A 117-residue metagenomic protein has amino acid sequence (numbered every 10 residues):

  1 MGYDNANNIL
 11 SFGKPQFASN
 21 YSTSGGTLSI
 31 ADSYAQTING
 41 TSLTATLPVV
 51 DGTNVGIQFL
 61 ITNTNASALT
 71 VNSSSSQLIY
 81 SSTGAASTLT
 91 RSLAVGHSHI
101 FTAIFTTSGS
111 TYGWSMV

Functional and structural regions predicted by a protein language model:
M1-G2, A94-T107: Extracellular disulfide-bonded cysteine-rich modules/repeats
Y3-Y80, T106-V117: Exposed extracellular interaction/assembly regions and N-terminal maturation sites
T41, V55, A85, V95-H97: Residues that act as N-cap/strand-start positions at coil-to-secondary-structure junctions
L43-A45, L89, H99: Short strand-edge motifs at loop-to-beta-strand transitions and within beta-strands of extracellular beta-rich domains
S75-L93: Terminal beta-strand-rich extracellular "head" domains that mediate receptor/glycan or other ligand binding
